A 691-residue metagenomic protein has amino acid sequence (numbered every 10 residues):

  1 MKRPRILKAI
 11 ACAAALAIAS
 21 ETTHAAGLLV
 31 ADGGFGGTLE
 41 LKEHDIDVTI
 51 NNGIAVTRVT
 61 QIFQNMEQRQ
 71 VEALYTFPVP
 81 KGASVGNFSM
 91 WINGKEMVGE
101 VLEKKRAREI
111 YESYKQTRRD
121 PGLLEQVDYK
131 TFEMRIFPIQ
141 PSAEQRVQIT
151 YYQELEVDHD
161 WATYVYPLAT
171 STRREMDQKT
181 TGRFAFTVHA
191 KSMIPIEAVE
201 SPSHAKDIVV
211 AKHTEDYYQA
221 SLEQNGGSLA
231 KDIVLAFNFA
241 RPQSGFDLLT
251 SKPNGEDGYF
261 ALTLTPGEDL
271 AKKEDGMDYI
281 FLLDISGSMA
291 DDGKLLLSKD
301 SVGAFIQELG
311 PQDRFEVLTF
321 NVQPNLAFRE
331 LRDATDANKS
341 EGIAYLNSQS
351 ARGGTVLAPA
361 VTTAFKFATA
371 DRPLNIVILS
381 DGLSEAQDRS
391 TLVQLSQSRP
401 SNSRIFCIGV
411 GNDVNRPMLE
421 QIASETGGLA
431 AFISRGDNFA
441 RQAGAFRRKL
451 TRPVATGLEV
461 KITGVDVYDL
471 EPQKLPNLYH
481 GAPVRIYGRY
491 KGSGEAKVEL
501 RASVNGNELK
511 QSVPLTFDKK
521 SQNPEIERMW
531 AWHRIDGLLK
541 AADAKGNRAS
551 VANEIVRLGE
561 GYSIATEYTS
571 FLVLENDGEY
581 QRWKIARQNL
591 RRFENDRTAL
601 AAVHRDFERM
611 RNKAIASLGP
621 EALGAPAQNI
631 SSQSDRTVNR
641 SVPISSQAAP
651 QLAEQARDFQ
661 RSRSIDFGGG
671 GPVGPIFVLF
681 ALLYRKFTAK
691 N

Functional and structural regions predicted by a protein language model:
K2-A11: Bacterial N-terminal signal peptides that target proteins for export
C12-N52: N-terminal, polar/Ser/Thr-rich
L29, N87-N93, V98-Q126, R135-L282 (+3 more regions): An acidic, Ser/Thr-enriched
F63-R69, F77-V79: Asparagine-centered strand-capping/turn motif at beta-strand->loop junctions
P266, E274-D333, A358-V361, T369-A370 (+4 more regions): Von Willebrand factor
G382-T426, A431-S434, N438-A445: VWA/integrin I-like adhesion module and closely mimicked acidic/polar interface patches used
S662-I676: Juxtamembrane/start-of-transmembrane alpha-helix segments at the extracytoplasmic/lumenal side of membrane anchors
V673-K690: A cross-kingdom C-terminal cell-surface attachment/processing module
